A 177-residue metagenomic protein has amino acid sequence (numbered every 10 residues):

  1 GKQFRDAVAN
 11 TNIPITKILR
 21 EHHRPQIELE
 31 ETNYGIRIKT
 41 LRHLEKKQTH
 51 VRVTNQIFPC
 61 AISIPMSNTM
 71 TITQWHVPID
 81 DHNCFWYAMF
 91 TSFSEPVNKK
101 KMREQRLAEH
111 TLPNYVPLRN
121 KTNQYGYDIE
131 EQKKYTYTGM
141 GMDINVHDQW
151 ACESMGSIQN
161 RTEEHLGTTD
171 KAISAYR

Functional and structural regions predicted by a protein language model:
G1-R177: C-terminal catalytic domain of Rieske-type non-heme iron oxygenases
